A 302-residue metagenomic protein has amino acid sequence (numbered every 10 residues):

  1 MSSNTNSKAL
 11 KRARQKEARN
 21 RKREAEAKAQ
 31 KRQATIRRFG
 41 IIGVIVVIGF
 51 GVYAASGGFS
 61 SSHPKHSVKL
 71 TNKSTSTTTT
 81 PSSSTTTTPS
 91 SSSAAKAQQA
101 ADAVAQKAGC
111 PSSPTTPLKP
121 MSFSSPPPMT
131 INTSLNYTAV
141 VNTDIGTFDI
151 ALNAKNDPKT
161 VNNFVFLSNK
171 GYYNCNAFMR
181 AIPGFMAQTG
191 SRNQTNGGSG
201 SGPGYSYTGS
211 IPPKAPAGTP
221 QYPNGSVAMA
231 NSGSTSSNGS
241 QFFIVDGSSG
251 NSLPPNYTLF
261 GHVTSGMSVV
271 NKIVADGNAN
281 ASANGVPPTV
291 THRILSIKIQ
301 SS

Functional and structural regions predicted by a protein language model:
S2-S302: Cyclophilin-like peptidyl-prolyl cis-trans isomerases
